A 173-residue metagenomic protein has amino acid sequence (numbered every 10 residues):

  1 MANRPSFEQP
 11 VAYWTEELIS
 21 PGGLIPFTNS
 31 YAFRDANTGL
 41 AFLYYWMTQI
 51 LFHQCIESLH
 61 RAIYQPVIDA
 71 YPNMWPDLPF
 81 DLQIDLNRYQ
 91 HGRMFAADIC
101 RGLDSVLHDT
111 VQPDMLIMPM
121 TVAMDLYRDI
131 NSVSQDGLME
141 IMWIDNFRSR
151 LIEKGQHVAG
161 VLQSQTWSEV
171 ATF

Functional and structural regions predicted by a protein language model:
M1-F173: C-terminal effector modules of eukaryotic transcription factors
